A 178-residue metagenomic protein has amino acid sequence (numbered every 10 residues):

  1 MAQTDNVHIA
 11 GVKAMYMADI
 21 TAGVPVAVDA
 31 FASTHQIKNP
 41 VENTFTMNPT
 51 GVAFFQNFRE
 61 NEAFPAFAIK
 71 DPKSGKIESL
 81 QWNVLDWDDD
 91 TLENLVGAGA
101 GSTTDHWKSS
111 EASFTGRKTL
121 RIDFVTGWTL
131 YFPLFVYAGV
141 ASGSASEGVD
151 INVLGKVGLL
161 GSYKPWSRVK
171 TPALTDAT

Functional and structural regions predicted by a protein language model:
M1-A2, A177: Exposed regions on extracellular, virion, or secretory-pathway luminal proteins
A2-D89, L134-N152: Solvent-exposed edge beta-strands and adjacent loop segments that serve as assembly or binding interfaces
Y16, L120-R121, T171: Sequence-pattern detector for short linear motifs and compositional/periodic biases rather than a specific fold
A63-A66, L95, T115, L174: Amphipathic alpha-helical interaction segments
L85-S109: Charged, amphipathic alpha-helical segments
A100-W128: Short, acidic/charged, Gly/Pro-enriched secondary-structure junctions
G127-T178: Mixed-charge, glycine-accented linear interaction segment located at domain edges/termini
